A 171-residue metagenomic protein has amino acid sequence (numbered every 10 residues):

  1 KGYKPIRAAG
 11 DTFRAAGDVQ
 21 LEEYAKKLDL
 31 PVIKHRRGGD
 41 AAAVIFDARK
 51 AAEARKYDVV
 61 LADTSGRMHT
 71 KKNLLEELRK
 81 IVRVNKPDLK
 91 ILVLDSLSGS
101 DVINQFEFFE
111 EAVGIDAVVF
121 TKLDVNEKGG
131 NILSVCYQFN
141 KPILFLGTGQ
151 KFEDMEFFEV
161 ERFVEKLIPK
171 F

Functional and structural regions predicted by a protein language model:
K1-F171: P-loop/Walker A NTP-binding module and the surrounding RecA-like catalytic core of P-loop NTPases
